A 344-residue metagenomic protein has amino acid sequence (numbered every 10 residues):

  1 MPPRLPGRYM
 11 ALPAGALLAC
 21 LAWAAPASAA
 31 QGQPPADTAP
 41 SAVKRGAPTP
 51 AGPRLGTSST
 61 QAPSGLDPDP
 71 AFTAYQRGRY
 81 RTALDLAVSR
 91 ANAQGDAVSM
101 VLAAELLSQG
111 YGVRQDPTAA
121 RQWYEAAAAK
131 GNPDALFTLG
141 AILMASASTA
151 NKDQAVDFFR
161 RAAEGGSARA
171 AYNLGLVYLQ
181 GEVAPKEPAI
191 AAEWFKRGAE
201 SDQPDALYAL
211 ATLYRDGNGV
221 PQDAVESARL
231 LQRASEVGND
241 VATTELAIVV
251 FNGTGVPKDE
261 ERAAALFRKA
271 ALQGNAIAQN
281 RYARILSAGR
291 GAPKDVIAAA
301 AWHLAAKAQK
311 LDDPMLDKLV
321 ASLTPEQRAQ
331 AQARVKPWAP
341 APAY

Functional and structural regions predicted by a protein language model:
P2-A14: Bacterial N-terminal signal peptides that target proteins for export
P13-A22: Bacterial N-terminal signal peptides
A27-Q94, V98-V101, E105, Y344: N-terminal leader/linker segments that initiate helical-solenoid repeat arrays
A51-L55, P293-K294, K307-Y344: Terminal, low-structured helical/coil segments at or just beyond the last alpha-helical repeat
A62-P63, D67, Y75, R79 (+17 more regions): Short helix-capping/linker turns of helical repeat alpha-solenoids
D67-A74, L86, R90, L102-Q109 (+10 more regions): Hydrophobic face of amphipathic alpha-helices that form TPR/SEL1-like repeat modules and related alpha-solenoid
G78-T82, R114-W123, A147-F158, P185-W194 (+3 more regions): Structural signature of tandem alpha-helical TPR/SEL1-like repeats, specifically the intra-repeat loop/turn
D85-V88, E125, R160, K196 (+4 more regions): Alpha-solenoid helical repeat scaffolds
